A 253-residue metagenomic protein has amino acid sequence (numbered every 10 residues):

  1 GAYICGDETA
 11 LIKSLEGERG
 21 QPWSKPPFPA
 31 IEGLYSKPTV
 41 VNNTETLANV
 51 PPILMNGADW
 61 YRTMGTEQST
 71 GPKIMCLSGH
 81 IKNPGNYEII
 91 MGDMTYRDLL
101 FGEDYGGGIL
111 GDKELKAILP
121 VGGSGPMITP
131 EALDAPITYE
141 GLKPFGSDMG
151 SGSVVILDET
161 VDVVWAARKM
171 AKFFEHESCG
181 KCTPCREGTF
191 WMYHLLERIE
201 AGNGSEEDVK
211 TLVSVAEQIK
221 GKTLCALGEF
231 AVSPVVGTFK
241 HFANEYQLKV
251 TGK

Functional and structural regions predicted by a protein language model:
G1-C5, S36-N43, G85-I90, G108 (+5 more regions): Hydrophobic alpha-helical scaffolding
G1-M91: Hydrophobic alpha-helical positions that pack around
I4-G17, W23-P26, P52, Y87-I89 (+5 more regions): Short acidic, glycine/serine/threonine-rich loops at helix termini
T70-P72, K113, D148-G152: Short, solvent-exposed loop/turn segments at the edges of secondary structure
G92-L110: Short amphipathic, charge-patterned alpha-helical segments
Y96-L99, E114-L115, S178, M192: Extended, hydrophobic alpha-helical segments in both membrane/secreted and soluble proteins
G108-F145, K240: Terminal amphipathic helices with adjacent charged low-complexity linkers/tails
P136-K253: Ferredoxin-type iron-sulfur electron-transfer modules in oxidoreductases and energy-metabolism complexes
